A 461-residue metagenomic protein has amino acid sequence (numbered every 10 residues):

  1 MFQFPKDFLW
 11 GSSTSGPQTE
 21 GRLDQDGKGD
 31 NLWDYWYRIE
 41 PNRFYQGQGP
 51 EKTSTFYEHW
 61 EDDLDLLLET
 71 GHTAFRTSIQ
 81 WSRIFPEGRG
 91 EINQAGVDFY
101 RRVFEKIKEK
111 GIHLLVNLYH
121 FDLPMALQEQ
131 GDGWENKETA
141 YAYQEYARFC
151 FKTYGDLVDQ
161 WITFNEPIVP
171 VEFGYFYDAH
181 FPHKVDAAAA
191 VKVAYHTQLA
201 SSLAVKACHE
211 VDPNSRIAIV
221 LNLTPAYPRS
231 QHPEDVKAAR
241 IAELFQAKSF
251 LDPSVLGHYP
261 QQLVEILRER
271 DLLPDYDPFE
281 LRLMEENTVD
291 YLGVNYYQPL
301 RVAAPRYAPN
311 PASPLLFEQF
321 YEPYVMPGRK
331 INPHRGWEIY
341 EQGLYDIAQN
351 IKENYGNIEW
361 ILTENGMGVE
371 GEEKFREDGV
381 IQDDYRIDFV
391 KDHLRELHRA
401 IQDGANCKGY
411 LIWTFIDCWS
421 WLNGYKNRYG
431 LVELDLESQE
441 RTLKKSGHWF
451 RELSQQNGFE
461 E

Functional and structural regions predicted by a protein language model:
M1-F44, L68, E87-R89, V97-E461: Active-site region of glycoside hydrolase catalytic domains
Y45-H59, E135-K137: Active-site mouth loops of central-metabolism enzymes
T55, H59-Q80, E286-Y291, N354: Catalytic domains of carbohydrate-active enzymes, especially glycoside hydrolases
I79-I92: Glycine-rich, proline-tolerant flexible connector loops at the mouths of alpha/beta enzymes
